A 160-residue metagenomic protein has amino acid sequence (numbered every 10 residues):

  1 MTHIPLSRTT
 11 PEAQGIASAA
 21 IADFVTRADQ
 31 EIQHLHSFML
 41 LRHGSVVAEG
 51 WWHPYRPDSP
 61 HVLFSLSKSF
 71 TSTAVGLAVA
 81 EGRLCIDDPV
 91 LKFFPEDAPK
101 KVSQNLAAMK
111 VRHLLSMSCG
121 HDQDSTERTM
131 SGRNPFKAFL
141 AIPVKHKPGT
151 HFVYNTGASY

Functional and structural regions predicted by a protein language model:
M1-R56, H61, L77-C85, Q104 (+3 more regions): N-terminal leader/targeting segments and the immediately adjacent pre-domain N-terminus
A20, F70, K110: Charged catalytic carboxylate motif
V46, T71, A98, D122: Surface-exposed, flexible loop/turn segments at secondary-structure boundaries
P57-D58, H121-Y160: Catalytic-site signature segments of enzymes, centered on catalytic residues
V62, E81-H121: Active-site helix/loop module of the DD-peptidase/beta-lactamase fold, centered on the serine-lysine SxxK catalytic
S67: Active-site helix of classical SDR
F70-A74, G157-Y160: Well-ordered alpha-helical segments within folded domains of soluble proteins
A74, V102-Q104, S125-R128: Short, conserved acidic/polar surface loops in the N-terminal third of protein domains
